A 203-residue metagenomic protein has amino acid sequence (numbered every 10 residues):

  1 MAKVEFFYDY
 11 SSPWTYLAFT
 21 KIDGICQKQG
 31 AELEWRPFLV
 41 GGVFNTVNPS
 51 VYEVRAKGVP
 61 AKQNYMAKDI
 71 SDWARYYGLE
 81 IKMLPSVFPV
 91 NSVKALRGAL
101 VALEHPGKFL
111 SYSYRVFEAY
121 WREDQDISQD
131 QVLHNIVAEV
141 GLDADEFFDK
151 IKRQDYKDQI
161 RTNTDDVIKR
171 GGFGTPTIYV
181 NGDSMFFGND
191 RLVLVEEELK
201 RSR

Functional and structural regions predicted by a protein language model:
A2-R36, E104-G107, S111, R115-R203: C-terminal cap of thioredoxin/glutaredoxin-like
A18-Y120: Structural alpha/beta surface segment adjacent to cysteine/selenocysteine redox centers across thiol/disulfide enzymes
